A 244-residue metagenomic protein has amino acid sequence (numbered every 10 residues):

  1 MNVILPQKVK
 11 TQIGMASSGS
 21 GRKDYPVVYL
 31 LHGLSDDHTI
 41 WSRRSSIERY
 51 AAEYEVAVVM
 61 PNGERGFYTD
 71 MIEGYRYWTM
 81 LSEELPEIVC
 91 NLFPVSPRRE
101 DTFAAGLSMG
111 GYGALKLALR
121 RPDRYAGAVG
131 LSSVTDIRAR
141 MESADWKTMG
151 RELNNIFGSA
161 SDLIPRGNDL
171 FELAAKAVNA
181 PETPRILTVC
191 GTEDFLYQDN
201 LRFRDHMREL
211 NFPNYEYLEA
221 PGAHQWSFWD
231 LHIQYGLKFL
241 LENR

Functional and structural regions predicted by a protein language model:
M1-R244: Non-catalytic cap/lid and distal C-terminal segments of serine-dependent acyl enzymes
